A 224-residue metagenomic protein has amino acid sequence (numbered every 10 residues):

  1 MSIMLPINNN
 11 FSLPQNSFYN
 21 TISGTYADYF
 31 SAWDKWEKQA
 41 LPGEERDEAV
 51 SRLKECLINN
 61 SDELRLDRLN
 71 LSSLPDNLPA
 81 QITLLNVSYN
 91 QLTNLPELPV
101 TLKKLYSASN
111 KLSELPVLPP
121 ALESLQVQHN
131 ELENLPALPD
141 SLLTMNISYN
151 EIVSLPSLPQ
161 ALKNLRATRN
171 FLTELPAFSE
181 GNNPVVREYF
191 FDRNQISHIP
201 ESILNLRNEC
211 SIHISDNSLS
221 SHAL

Functional and structural regions predicted by a protein language model:
S2-Y89, N94-E97, K103-S109, S113-V117 (+5 more regions): The feature captures the LRR N-terminal capping module
